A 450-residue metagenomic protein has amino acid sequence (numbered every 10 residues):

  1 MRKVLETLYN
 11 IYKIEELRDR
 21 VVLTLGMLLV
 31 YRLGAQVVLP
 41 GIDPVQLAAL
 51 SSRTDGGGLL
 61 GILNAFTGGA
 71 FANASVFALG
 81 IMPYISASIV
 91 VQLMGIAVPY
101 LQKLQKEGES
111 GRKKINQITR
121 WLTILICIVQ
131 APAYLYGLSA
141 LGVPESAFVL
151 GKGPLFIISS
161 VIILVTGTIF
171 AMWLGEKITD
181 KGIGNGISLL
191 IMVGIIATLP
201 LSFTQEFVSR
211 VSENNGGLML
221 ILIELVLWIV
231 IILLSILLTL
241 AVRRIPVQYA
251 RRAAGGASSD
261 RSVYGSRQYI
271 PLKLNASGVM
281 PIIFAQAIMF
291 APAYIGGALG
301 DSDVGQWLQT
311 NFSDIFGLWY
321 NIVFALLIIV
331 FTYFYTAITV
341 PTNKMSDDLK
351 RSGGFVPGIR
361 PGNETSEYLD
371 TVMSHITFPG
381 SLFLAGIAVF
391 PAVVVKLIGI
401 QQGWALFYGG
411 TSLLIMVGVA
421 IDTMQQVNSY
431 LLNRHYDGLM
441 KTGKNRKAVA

Functional and structural regions predicted by a protein language model:
M1-Q105, S110-A450: N-terminal cationic and glycine-rich segments that engage phosphates or anionic surfaces
